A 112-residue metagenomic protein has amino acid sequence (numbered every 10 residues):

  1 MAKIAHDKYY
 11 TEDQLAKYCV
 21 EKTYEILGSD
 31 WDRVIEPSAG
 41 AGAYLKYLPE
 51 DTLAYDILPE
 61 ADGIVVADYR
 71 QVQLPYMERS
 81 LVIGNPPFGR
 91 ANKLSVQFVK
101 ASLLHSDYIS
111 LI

Functional and structural regions predicted by a protein language model:
M1-I112: Class I S-adenosyl-L-methionine-dependent methyltransferase catalytic core
